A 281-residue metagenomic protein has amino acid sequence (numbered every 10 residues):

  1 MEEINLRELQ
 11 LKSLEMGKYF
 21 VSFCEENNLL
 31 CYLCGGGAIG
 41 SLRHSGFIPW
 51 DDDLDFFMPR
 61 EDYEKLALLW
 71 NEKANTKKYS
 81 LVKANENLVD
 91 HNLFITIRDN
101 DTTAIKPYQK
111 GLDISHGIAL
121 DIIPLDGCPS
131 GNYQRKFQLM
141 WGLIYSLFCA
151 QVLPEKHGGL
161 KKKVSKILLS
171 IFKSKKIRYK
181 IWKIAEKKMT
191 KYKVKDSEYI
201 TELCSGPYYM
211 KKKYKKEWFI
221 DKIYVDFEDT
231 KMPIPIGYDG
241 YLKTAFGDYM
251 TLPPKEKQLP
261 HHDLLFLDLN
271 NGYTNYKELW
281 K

Functional and structural regions predicted by a protein language model:
M1-N27, W70-S130, A150-F246, L252-K281: Conserved catalytic core of two-metal-ion nucleotidyltransferases
V21-L54, M58-E64, E217, T244-A245: Active-site nucleotide-donor binding segment shared across nucleotidyl transfer reactions
L66-L68: Conserved SAM-binding loop
N132-F137: A short secondary-structure junction signal
M140-I144: A contiguous, mid-domain pocket- or channel-lining segment that forms the substrate-recognition surface
